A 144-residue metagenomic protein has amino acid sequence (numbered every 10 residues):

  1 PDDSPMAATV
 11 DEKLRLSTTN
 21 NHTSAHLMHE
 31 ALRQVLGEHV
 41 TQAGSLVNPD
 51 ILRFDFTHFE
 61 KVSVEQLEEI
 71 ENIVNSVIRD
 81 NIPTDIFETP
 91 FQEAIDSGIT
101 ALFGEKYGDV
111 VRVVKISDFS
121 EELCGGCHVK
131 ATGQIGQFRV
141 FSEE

Functional and structural regions predicted by a protein language model:
P1-E144: A glycine- and charged-residue-rich anion-binding loop/surface
